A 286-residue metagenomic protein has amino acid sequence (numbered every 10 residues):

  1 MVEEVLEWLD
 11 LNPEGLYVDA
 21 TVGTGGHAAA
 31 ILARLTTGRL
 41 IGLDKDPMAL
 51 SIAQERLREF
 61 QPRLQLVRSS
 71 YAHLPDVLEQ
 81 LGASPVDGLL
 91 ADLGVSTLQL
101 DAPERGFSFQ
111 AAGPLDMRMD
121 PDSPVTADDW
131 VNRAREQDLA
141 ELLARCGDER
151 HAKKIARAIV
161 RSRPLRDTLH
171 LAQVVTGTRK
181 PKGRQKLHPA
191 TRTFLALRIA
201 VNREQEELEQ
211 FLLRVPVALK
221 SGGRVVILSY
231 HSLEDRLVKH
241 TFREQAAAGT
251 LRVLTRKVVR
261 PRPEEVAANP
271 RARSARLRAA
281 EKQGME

Functional and structural regions predicted by a protein language model:
M1-E286: S-adenosyl-L-methionine-dependent methyltransferase catalytic core, i.e., the SAM/SAH-binding region
